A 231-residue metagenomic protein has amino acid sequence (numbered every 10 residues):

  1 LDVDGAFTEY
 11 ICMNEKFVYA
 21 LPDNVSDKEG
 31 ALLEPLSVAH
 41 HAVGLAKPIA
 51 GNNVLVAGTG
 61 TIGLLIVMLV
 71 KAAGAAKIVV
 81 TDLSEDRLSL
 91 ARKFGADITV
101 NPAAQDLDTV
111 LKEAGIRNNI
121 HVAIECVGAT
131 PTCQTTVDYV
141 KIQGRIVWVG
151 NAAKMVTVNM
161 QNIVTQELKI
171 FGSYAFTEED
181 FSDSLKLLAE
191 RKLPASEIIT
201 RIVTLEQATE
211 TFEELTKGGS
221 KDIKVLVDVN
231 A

Functional and structural regions predicted by a protein language model:
L1-V18: Glycine-rich phosphate/adenylate-binding loop and adjacent beta-alpha elements of nucleotide- or dinucleotide-binding
E9-Y10, K77, I98, V122 (+1 more regions): Well-ordered beta-strand positions
F17-K28, N118, Q166-E167: Glycine/charged-rich beta-loop-alpha catalytic/anionic-binding loops adjacent to active sites
V25-A104: Mid-domain Rossmann-like dinucleotide-binding core that forms the NAD(H)/NADP(H) cofactor-binding site
A46-A50, S89-K169: Glycine-rich cofactor phosphate-binding loops and adjacent beta1-alpha1 units of small-molecule cofactor enzyme domains
L55, V79, R145-V147, F171 (+1 more regions): Structural detector of well-ordered beta-strand residues that form the stable sheet scaffold of enzyme domains
L83-S84, A152, F176: Residues in the short beta-alpha loop(s) of Rossmann-like NAD(P)-binding domains
Q134-V137, E178, S182-A231: C-terminal hydrophobic helical "lid"/dimerization subdomain of Rossmann-like NAD(P)H-dependent oxidoreductases
